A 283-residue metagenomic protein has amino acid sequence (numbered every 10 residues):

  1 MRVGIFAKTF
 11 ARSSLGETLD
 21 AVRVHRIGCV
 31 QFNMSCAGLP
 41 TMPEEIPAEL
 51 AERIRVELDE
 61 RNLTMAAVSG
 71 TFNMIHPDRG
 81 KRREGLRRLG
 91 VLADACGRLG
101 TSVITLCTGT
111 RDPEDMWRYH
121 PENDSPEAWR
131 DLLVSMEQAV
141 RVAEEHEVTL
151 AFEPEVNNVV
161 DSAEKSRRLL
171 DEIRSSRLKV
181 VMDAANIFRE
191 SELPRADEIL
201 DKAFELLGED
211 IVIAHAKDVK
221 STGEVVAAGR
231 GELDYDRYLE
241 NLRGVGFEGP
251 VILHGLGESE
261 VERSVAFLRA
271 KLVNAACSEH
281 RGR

Functional and structural regions predicted by a protein language model:
M1-G4, A11-G28, E52, D59-R61 (+4 more regions): Histidine-acidic metal/acid-base catalytic patches
G4-K8, Q31-N33, A66-T71, I104-C107 (+4 more regions): A cross-family glycoside hydrolase active-site/sugar-binding cleft signature
T9-A11, C36-M42, T71-I75, E155-N158 (+2 more regions): Short histidine/acidic/glycine/proline-rich micro-motifs that form metal- and phosphate-coordinating active-site loops
G16-E17, E52, E57-E60, I75-M182: Active-site acidic/histidine proton-transfer and metal-coordination neighborhood in alpha/beta enzyme cores
N33-R55, T110-E114: Glycine-rich, proline-tolerant flexible connector loops at the mouths of alpha/beta enzymes
A37-M42, M74-D78, P113-W117, E122 (+2 more regions): A short acidic, helix-capping loop that chelates divalent metal ions and anchors anionic groups
P43, P47, K81, G85 (+7 more regions): Residue-level preference for long, well-ordered alpha-helices that form the structural scaffold of enzyme catalytic
